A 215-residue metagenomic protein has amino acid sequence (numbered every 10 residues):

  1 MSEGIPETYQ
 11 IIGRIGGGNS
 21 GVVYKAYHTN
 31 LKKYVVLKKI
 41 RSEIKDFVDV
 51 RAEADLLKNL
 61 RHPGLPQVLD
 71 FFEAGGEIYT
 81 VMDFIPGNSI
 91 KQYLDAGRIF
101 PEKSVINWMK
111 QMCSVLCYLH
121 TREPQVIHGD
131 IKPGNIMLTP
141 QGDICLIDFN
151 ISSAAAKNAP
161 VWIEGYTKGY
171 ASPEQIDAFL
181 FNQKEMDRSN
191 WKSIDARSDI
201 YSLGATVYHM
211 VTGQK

Functional and structural regions predicted by a protein language model:
V22: Conserved N-lobe ATP-binding subsite of Hanks-type protein kinase domains, especially the beta3 VAIK lysine
R41-N59: AlphaC helix of the eukaryotic protein kinase fold
F71: Activation-segment/catalytic-loop signature of the eukaryotic protein kinase fold
G75-S89, Y93: Conserved short submotifs of the Hanks-type protein kinase catalytic core that shape the nucleotide-binding pocket
W108-M109: Activation segment signature within eukaryotic-like protein kinase domains
S114-V126: Protein kinase catalytic-loop region centered on the HRD/HxD motif
